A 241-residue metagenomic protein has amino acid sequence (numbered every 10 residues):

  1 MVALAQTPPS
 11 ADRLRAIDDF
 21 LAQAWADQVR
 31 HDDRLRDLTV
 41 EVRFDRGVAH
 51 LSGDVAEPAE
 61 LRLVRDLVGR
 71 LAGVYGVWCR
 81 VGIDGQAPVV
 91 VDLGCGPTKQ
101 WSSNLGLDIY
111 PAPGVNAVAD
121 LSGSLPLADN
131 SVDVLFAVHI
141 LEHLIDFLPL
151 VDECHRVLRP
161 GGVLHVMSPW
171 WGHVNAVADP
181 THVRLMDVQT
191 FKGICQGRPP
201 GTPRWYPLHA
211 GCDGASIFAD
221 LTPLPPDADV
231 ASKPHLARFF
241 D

Functional and structural regions predicted by a protein language model:
M1-P88: N-terminal targeting leaders
L14, V40, L121-S124, H139 (+1 more regions): Generic anion/oxyanion-binding catalytic loop in active/binding sites
G47-A49, A112, S124, A215: Beta-strand-connecting loop/turn residues
D84-T98, D229-D241: SAM-dependent nucleic-acid methyltransferase catalytic core
P88-G172: Conserved SAM-binding loop
F147-P149, E153, R159, V163-D241: S-adenosyl-L-methionine-dependent methyltransferase catalytic module, highlighting the catalytic core
